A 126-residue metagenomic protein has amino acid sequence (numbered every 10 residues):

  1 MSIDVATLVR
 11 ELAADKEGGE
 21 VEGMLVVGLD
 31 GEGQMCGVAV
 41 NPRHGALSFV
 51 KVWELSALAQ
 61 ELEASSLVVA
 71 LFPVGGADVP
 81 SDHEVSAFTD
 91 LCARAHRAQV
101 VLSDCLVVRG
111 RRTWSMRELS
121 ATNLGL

Functional and structural regions predicted by a protein language model:
M1-G45, R117-L126: Non-catalytic interface/targeting segments
I3, G45-L126: Active-site-proximal loop/helix of nucleotide/amide-processing enzymes and allied scaffolds
